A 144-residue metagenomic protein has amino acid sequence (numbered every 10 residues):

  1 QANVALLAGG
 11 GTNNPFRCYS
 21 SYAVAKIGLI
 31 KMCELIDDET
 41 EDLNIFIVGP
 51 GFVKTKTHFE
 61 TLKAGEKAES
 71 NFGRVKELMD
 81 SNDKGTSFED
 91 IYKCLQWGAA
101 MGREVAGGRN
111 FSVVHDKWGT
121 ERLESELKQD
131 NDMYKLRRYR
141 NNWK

Functional and structural regions predicted by a protein language model:
Q1-E41, G49-T55, F59-G65: Catalytic loop of short-chain dehydrogenase/reductase
N44: Residues at the starts of beta-strands that form the adenosine-phosphate
I47, K67-K144: C-terminal helical subdomain
